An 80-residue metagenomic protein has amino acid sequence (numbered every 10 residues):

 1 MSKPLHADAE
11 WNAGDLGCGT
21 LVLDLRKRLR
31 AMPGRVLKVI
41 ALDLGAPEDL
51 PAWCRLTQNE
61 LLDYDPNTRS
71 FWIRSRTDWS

Functional and structural regions predicted by a protein language model:
M1-S80: Domain-level signature for proteins that mediate thiol-based redox and metal-cofactor handling
